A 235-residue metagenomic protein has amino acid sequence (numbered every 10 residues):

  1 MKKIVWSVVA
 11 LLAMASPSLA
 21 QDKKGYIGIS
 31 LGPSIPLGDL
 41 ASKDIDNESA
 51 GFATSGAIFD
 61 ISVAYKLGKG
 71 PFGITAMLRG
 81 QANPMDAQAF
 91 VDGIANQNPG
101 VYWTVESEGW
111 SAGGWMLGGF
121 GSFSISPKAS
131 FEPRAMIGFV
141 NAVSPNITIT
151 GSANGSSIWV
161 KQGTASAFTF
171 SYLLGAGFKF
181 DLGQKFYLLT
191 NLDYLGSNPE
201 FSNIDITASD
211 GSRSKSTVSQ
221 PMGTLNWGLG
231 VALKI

Functional and structural regions predicted by a protein language model:
M1-K24, I235: Cleavable N-terminal export/targeting peptides
I4, Q21-I27, G70-I74, P127-P133 (+3 more regions): Outer-envelope beta-barrel architecture signal
A20-P71, T224-I235: Short glycine/proline- and aromatic-enriched beta-strand/turn motifs that initiate or cap beta-hairpins
I29-P33, A57-Y65, L78-G80, W115-G121 (+4 more regions): Residues on the lipid-exposed face of transmembrane beta-strands in outer-membrane beta-barrel proteins
P36-T54, Q81-G113, V140-T169, S197-G228: Extracellular/periplasm-exposed beta-strand and loop segments of Gram-negative cell-envelope proteins, dominated by
G70-R79, D86: Short N-terminal amphipathic alpha-helices
W103-S124, F131: Extracellular-facing segments of soluble proteins and assemblies that are Gly/Ser/Thr-biased and enriched in aromatics
L182-L189, N198-N203: Substrate-binding/catalytic groove segments of enzymes that remodel or degrade extracellular structural polymers
